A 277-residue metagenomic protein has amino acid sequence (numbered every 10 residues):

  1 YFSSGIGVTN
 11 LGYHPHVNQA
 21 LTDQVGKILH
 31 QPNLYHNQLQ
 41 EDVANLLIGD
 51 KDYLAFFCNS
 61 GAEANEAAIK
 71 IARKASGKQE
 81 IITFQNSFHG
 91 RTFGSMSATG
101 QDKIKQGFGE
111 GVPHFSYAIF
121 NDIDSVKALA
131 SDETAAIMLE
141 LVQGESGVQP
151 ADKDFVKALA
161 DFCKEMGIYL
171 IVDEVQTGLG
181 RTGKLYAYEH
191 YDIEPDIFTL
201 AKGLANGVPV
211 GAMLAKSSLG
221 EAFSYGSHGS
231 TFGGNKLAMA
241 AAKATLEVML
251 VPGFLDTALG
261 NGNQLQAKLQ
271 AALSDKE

Functional and structural regions predicted by a protein language model:
Y1-E277: Conserved N-terminal phosphate-binding loop of PLP-dependent enzymes in the Aspartate aminotransferase
